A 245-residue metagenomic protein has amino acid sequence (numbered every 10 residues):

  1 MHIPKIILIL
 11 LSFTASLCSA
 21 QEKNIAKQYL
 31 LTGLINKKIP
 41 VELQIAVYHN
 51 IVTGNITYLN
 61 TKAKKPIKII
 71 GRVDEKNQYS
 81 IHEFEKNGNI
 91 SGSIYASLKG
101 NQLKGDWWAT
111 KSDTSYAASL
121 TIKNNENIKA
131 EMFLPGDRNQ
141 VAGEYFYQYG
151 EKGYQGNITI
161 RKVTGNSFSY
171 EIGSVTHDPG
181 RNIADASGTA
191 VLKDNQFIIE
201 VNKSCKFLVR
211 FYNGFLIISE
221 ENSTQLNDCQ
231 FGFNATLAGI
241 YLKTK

Functional and structural regions predicted by a protein language model:
H2-I9: Sec-dependent signal peptide recognition, specifically the positively charged N-region followed immediately by
L11-S19: Hydrophobic h-region of N-terminal signal peptides that target proteins for export in Gram-negative bacteria
E22-K206: Central antiparallel beta-sheet cores of small beta-barrel/beta-sandwich binding domains
S112-M132, N222-K245: C-terminal partner/receptor-binding element of secreted or periplasmic proteins
E151, E220-E221: N-terminal low-complexity, intrinsically disordered segments
K206-N213: Short, surface-exposed polybasic-and-hydrophobic patches located at secondary-structure transitions
L216: Basic, alpha-helical nucleic-acid-binding regions used in initiation and control of genome expression
